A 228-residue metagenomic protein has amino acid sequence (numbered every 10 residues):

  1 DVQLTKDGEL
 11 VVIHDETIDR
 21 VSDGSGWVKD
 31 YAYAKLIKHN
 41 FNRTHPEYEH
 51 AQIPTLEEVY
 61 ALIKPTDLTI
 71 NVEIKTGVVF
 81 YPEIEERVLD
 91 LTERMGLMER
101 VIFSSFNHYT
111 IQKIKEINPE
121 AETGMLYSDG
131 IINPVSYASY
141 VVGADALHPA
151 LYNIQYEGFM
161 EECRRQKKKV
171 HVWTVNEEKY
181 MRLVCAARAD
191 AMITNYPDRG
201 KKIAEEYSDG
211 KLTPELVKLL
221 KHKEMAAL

Functional and structural regions predicted by a protein language model:
D1-Q3, V72, M192, Y196: Short acidic catalytic loops
Q3-L4, T110, Y180, R199: Alpha-helix capping/helix-boundary segments
Q3-L4, T76, S105, Y152 (+2 more regions): Residue-level "edge-of-site" marker
L4-K6, S128: Short, solvent-exposed turn/loop segments enriched in Gly/Ser/Thr/Pro and often Arg
K6, V78, Q112, G200-K201: Hydrophobic positions within alpha-helical membrane elements
H14-S128, V142-D145, P149-L151, R164-Q166 (+1 more regions): Metal-dependent phosphodiesterase/phospholipase catalytic core, i.e., the His/Asp/Glu-rich active-site region
G124-L228: C-terminal active-site rim and adjoining tail of enzyme catalytic domains
